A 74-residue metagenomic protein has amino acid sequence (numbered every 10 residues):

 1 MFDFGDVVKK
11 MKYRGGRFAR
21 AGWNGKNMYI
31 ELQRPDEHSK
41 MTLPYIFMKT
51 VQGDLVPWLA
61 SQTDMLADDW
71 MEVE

Functional and structural regions predicted by a protein language model:
M1-T50: Extended non-catalytic interaction/regulatory regions in multidomain proteins
M48-E74: Short, compact, well-ordered microdomains
